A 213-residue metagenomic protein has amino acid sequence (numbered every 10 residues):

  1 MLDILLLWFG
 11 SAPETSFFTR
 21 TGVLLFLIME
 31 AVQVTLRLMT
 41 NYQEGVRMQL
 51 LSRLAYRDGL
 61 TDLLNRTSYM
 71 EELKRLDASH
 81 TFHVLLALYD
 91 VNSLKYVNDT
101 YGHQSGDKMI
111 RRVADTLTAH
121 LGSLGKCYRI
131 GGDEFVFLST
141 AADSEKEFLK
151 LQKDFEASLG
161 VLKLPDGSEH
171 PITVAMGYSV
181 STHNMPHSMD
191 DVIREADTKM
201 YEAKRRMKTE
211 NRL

Functional and structural regions predicted by a protein language model:
M1-S16, R20-G59, T67-D77, R129: Signal-transducing coiled-coil linker helices
Y56, N65-L85, N92-G122, Y128-G132 (+5 more regions): Conserved long alpha-helical elements within nucleotide-processing catalytic cores of c-di-GMP signaling and class III
F82, S123, S168-I172: Residue-level signal for beta-strand positions within conserved beta-sheet cores that form or flank
L86, F135, V174-Y178: A structural signal for short, well-ordered beta-strand segments
V91, A141, M176: Residues immediately flanking
H103, F148-E156, G160-E169, T173-A175 (+1 more regions): Catalytic-core segments of nucleotide cyclases and related cyclic-nucleotide turnover enzymes
F137-A142, V180-T182: Short beta-strand-to-loop capping motifs
